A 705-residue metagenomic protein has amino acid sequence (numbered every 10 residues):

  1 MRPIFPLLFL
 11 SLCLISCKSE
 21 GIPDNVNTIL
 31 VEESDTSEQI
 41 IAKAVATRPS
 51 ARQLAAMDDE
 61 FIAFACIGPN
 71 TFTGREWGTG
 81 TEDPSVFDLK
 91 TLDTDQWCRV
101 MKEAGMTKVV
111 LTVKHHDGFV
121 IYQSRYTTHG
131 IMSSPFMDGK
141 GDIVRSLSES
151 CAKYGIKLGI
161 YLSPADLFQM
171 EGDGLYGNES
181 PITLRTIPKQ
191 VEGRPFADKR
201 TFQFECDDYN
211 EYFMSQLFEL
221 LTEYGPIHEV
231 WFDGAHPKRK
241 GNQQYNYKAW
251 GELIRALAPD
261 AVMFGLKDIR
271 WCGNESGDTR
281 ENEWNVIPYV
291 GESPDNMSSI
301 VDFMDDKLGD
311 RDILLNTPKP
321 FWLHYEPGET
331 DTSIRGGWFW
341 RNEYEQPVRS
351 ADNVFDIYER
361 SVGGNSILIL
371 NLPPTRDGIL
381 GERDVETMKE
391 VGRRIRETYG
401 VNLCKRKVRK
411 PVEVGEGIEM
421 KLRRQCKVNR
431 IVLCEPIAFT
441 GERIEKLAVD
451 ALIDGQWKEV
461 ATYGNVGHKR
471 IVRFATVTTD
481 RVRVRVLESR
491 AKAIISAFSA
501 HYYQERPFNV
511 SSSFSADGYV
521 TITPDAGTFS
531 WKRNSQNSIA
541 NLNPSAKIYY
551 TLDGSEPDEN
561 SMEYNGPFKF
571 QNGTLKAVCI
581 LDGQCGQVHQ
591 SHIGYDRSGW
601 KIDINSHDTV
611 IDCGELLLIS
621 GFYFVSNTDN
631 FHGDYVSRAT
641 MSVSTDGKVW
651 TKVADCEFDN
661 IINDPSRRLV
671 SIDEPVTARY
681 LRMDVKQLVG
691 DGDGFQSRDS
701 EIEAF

Functional and structural regions predicted by a protein language model:
R2-L7: Sec-dependent signal peptide recognition, specifically the positively charged N-region followed immediately by
I15-S16: C-terminal motif of bacterial Sec signal peptides marking the signal peptidase cleavage site
G21-D454, K458-T476, R485-S496, D684: Mature catalytic domains of secreted/periplasmic carbohydrate-active enzymes
V110-V113, G586, V643-S644: Ser/Thr-glycine-rich phosphate-binding loops at phosphate-binding pockets of nucleotides, nucleotide cofactors
R383-E386, E390, T398-F508, R597-A654 (+1 more regions): Aromatic, loop-rich ligand-recognition surfaces of beta-strand-rich domains
A461-N465, E556-Y564, N660: Short beta-strand segments within Ig-like beta-sandwich modules, predominantly Fibronectin type-III
Y503-T609, L618: Short, compositionally stereotyped local motifs that mark structural "simplifiers"
